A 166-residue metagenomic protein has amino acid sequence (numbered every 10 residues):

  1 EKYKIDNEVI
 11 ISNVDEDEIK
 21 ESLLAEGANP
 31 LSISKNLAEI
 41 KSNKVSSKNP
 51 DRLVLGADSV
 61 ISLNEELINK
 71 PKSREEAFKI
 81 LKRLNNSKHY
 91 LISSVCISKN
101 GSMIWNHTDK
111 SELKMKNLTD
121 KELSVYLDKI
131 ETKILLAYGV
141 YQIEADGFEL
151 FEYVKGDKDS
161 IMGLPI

Functional and structural regions predicted by a protein language model:
E1-L53, E66-L67, K121, V125: N-terminal polybasic phosphate/anion-binding patch
K2-I5, A77, S87, K110-I166: GST superfamily/GST-like fold recognition
L31-K35, L81, D159-M162: Amphipathic, non-transmembrane alpha-helical scaffold segments
A38, D58, A77, V95 (+1 more regions): Residue-level signal for inorganic ion chemistry
L53, S59-H89, M115-N117: Active-site-adjacent loop/tail segments of enzyme domains
L55-G56, S94-C96, E144: Short beta-strand segments
S62, C96-K99, K116, Y153: Short beta-strand-to-turn element immediately C-terminal to the catalytic PLP-Schiff-base lysine in fold type I
K79-K82, S93-S111: Anionic-ligand binding region
